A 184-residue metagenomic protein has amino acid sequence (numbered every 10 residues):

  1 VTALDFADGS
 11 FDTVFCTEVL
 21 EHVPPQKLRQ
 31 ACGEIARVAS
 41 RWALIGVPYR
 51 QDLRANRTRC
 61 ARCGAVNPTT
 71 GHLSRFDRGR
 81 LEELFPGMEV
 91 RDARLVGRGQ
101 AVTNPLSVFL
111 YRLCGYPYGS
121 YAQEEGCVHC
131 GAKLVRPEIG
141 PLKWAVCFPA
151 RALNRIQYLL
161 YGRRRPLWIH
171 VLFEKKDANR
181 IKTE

Functional and structural regions predicted by a protein language model:
T2, P24-I181: S-adenosyl-L-methionine-dependent methyltransferase catalytic module, highlighting the catalytic core
A3-D8: Short conserved loop adjoining the S-adenosyl-L-methionine
S10-D12: Structural signature of beta-strand start/N-cap positions in the alpha/beta core of ABC transporter nucleotide-binding
F15: A conserved beta-strand element that flanks and buttresses the S-adenosyl-L-methionine
E18-E21: Catalytic acidic motif of RecA-like/P-loop NTPases
E184: Short, cationic low-complexity segments
